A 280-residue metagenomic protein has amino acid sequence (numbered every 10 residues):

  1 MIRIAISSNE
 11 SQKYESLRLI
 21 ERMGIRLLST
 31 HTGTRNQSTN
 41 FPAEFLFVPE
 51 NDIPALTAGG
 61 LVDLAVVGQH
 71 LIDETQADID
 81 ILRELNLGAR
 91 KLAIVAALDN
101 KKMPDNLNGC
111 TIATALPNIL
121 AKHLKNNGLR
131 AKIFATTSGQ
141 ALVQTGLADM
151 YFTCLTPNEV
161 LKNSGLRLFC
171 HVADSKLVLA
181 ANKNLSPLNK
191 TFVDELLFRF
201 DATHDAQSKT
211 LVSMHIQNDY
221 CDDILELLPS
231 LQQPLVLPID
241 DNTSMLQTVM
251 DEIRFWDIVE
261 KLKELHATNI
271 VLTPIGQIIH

Functional and structural regions predicted by a protein language model:
M1-P42, Q69-D80, L85-K91, N100-H280: Small-molecule-sensing regulatory modules
S38-A55: Active-site-flanking structural segment that lines cofactor/substrate pockets
N51-L56, L61-A77: Pocket-flanking alpha-helical
A93-V95: Active-site-proximal cofactor/substrate-binding loop regions of enzyme domains
